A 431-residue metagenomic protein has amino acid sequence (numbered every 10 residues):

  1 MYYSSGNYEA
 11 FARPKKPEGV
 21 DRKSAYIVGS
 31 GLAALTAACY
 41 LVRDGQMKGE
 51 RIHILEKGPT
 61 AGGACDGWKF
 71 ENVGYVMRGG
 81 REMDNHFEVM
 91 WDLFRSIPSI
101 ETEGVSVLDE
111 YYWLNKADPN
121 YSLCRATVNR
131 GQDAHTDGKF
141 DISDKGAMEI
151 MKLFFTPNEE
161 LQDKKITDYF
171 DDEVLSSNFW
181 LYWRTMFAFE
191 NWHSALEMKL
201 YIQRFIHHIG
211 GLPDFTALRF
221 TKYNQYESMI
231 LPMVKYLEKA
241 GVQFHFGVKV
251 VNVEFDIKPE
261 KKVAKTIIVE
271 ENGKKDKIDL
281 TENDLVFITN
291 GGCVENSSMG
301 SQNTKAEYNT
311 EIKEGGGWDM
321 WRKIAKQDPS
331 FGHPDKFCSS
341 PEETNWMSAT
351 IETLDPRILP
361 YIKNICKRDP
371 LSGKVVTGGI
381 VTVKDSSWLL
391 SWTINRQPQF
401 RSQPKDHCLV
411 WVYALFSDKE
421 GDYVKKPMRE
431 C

Functional and structural regions predicted by a protein language model:
M1-A25, R43-R51, K69: Extreme N-terminal leader/targeting segments of oxidoreductases
G29-L32: Glycine-rich Rossmann-fold phosphate-binding loop(s) that bind the pyrophosphate of adenine dinucleotide cofactors
G58-E82: Conserved N-terminal glycine-rich FAD pyrophosphate-binding loop of Rossmann-like flavoproteins
A64-G67, E197, S297-Q302: Short, solvent-exposed loop/turn and secondary-structure capping segments
R81-S96, S122-L123: Elongated alpha-helical scaffolds
I100-H207, R219-F220: Rossmann-like flavin
Q203-L285, N290-G291, N303-T304, N309-W318: Helical element adjacent to the flavin cofactor pocket in flavoenzyme catalytic cores
H208-R219, N283-L285, N290-C431: C-terminal segments that line or cap access tunnels to active or ligand-binding sites in enzymes and enzyme-associated
